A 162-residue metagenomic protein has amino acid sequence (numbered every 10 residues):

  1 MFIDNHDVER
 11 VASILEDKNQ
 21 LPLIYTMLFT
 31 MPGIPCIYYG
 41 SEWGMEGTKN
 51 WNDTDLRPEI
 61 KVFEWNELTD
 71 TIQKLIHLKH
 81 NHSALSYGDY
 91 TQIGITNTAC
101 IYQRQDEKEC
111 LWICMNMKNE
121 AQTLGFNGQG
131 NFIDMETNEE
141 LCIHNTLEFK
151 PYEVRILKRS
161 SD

Functional and structural regions predicted by a protein language model:
M1-I34, W43, N50, L85 (+1 more regions): Alpha-amylase-like alpha-glycosidases and glucanotransferases acting on alpha-linked glucans and related
P32, I37, S41-D162: Carbohydrate-interacting/catalytic domains
